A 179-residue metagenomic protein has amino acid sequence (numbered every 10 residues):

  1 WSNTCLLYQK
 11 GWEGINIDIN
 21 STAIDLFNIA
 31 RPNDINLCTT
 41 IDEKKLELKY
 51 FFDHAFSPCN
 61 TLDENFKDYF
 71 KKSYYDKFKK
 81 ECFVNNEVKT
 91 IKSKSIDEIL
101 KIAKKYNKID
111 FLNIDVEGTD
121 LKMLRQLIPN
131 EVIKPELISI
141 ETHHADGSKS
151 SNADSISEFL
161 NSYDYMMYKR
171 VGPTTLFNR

Functional and structural regions predicted by a protein language model:
W1-R179: Phosphate/nucleotide-binding beta-alpha loop and adjacent structural elements of enzyme active sites
